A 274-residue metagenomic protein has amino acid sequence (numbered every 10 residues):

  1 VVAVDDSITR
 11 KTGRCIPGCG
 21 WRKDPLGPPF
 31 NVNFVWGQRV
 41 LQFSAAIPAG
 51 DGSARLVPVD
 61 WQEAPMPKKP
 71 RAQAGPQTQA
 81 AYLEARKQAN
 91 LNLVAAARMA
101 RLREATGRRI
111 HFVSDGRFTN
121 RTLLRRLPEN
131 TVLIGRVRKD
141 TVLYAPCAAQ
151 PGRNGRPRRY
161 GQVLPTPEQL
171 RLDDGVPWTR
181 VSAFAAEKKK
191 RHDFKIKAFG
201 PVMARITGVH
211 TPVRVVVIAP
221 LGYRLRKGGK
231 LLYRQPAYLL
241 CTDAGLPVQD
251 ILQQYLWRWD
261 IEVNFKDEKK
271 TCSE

Functional and structural regions predicted by a protein language model:
V1-P65, K190: Active-site-proximal, Lys/Arg-enriched surface segment that forms a nucleic-acid-binding/basic interface patch
K11-I16, G52-E274: Single, function-defining residue in the core of a domain
